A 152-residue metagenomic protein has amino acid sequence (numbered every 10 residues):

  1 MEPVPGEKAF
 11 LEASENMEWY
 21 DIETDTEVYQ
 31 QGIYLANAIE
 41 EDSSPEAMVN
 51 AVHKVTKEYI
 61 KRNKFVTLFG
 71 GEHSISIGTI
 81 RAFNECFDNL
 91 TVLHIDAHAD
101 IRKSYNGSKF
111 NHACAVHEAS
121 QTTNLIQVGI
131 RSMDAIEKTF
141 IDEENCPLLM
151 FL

Functional and structural regions predicted by a protein language model:
M1-L152: Conserved alpha-helical scaffold segments that buttress catalytic/binding sites
